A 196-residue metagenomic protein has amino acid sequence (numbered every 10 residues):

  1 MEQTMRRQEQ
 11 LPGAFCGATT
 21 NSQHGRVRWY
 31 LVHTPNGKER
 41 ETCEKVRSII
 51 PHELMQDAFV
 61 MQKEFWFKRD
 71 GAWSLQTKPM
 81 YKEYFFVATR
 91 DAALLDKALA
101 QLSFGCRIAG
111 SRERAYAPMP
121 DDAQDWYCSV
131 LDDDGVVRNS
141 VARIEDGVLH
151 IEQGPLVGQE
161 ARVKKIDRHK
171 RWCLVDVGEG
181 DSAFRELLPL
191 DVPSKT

Functional and structural regions predicted by a protein language model:
E2-V148, K164-K165, L174-T196: Acidic-enriched and Gly/Ser
P155-V157, C173: Internal active-site segments that recognize and position negatively charged phosphoryl groups and nucleotide moieties
G158-I166: Short beta-strand-centered aromatic/proline hotspots
